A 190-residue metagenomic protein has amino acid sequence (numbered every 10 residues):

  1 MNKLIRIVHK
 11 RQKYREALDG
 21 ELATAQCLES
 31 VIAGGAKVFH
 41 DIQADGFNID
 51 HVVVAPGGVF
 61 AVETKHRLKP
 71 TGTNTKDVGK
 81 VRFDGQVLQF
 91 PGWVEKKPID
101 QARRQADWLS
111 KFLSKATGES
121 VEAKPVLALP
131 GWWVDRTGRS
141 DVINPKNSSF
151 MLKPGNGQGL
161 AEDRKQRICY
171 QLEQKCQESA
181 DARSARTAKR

Functional and structural regions predicted by a protein language model:
M1-F47, A55-V59, K65-T75, R82-R190: Surface-exposed interaction regions that form or flank ligand-binding interfaces
